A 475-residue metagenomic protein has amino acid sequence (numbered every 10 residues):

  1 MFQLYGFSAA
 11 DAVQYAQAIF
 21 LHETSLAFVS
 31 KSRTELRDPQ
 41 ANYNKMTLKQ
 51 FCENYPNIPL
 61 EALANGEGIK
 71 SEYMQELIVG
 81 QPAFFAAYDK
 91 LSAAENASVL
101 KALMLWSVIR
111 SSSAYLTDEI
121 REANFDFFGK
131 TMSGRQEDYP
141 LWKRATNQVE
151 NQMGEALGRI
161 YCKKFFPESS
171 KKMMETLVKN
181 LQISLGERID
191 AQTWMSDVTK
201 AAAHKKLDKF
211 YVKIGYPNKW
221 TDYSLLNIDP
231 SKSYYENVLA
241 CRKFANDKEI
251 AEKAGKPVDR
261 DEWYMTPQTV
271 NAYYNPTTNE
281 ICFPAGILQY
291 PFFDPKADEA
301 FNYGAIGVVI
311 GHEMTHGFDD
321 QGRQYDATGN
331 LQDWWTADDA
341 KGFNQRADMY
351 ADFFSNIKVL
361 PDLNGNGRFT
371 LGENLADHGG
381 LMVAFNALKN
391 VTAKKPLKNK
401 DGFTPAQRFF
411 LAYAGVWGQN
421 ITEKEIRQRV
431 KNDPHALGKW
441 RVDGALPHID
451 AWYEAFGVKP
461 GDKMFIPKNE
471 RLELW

Functional and structural regions predicted by a protein language model:
M1-N180: Noncatalytic, helix-rich "gating/capping" subdomain that lines the substrate-entry/channel surface of large enzyme
E175-G307, H316-W475: Zinc-dependent metallohydrolase catalytic domains
